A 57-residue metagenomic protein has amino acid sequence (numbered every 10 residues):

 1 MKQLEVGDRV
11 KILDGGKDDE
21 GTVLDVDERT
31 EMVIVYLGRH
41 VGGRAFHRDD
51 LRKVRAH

Functional and structural regions predicted by a protein language model:
Q3-A56: Basic/aromatic-rich interaction segments and small domains that mediate binding to polyanionic partners
